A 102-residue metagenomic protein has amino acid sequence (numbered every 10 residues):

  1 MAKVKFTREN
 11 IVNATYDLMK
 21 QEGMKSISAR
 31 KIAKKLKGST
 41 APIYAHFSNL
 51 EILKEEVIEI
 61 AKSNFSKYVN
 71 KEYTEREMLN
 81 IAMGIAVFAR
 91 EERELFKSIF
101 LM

Functional and structural regions predicted by a protein language model:
A2, S48-I52, Y73, R90: Residues in soluble alpha-helical coiled-coils and helical-bundle/repeat scaffolds
K5-N13, K20, K25-S26, K37 (+2 more regions): An amphipathic alpha-helix adjacent to DNA-recognition modules
R30, S39-A41: Key DNA-contact positions within bacterial/archaeal DNA-binding proteins
A33: The alpha-helix within a helix-turn-helix
E56, V69-E94: Hydrophobic alpha-helical connector segments
I99-M102: Short linear capping/connector segments at secondary-structure termini
